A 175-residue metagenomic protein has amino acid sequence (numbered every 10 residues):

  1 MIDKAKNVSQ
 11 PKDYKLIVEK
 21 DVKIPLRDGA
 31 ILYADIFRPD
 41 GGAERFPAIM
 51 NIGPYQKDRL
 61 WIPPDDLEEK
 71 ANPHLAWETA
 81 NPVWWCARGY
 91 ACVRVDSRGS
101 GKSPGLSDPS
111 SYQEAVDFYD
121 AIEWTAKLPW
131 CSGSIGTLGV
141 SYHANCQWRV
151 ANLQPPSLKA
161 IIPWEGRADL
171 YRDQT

Functional and structural regions predicted by a protein language model:
A5-E44, A48: N-terminal cap/lid segment of alpha/beta-hydrolase-fold proteins
E19-D21, S132, N145: Short coil/loop residues immediately preceding or within conserved phosphate-binding loops of NTP-utilizing enzyme
I31, R45-A48, R88-A91, C131-S134 (+1 more regions): Loop/turn elements at helix/coil->beta-strand transitions in domains of secreted/extracellular proteins
D35-Y90, V95-R98, P109, N152: N-terminal cap/lid subdomain of alpha/beta-hydrolase-fold enzymes
K70-P73, Q113, L138, N145-T175: A catalytic-pocket lid/entrance helix-loop region that shapes and gates access to the active site across common
A76-W77, P109-P129: Alpha/beta-hydrolase active-site loop
P129-Y142: Alpha/beta-hydrolase fold nucleophile elbow
